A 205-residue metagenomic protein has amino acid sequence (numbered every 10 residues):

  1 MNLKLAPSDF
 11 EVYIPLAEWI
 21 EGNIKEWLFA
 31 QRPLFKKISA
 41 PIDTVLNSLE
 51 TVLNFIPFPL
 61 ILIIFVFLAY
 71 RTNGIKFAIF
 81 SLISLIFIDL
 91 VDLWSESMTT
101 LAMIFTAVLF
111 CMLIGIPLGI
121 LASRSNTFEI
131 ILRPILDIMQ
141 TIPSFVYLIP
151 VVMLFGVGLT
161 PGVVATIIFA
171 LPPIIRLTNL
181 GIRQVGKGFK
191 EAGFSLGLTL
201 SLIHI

Functional and structural regions predicted by a protein language model:
N2-P57: Interfacial loop/helix-cap signal at membrane boundaries in integral membrane proteins
P33-N47, L60-R71, S123-L132: Short juxtamembrane and helix-loop transition motifs at transmembrane-helix boundaries in membrane proteins
D43-N54, W94-T106, E129-L132, L136-Q140 (+2 more regions): Alpha-helical membrane-interface segments at transmembrane helix boundaries
F58-I64, I75-F87: Hydrophobic mid-bilayer segments of alpha-helices in multi-pass membrane transport proteins, especially secondary
F65-Y70, L85-S95, A107-L136: Transmembrane-helix boundary motif in ABC transporter permease subunits
M103-T106, C111-I114, S123, D137-P173: Generic hydrophobic transmembrane alpha-helix motif, especially the helices
L196-G197: Glycine/proline-centered hinge or cleavage motifs at structural transition points of membrane proteins
H204-I205: Conserved small/polar residues in nucleotide/adenosyl-binding loops
